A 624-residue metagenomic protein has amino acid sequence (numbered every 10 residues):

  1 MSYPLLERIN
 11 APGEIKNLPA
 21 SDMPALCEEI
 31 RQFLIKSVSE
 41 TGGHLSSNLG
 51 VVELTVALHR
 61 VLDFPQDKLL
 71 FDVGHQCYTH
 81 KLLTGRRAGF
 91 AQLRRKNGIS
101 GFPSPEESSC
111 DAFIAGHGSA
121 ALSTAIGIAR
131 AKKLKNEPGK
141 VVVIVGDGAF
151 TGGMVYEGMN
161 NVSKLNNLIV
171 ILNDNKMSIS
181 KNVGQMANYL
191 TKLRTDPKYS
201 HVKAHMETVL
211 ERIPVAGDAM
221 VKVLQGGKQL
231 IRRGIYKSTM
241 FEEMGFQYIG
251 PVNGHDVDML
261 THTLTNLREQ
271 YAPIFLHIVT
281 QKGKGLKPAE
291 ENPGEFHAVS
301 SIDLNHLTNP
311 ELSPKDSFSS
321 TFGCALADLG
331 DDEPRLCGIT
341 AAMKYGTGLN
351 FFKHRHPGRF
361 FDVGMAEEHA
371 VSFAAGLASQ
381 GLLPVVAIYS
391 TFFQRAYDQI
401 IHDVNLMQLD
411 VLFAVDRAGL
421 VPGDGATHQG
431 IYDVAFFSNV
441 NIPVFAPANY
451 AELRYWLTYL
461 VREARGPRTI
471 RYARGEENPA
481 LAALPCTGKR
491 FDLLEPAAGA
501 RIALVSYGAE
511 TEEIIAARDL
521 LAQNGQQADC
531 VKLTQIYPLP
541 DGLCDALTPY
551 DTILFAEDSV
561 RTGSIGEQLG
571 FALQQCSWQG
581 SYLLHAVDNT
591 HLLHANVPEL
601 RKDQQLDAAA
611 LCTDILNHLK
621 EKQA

Functional and structural regions predicted by a protein language model:
S2-L83, E242, F246-Y248, N253-V257 (+1 more regions): N-terminal amphipathic, basic-rich helices that act as targeting or association modules
S39-E40, V51-R60, T124-A129, G152-S163 (+4 more regions): Short alpha-helical segments and helix-capping/turn motifs at coil-helix boundaries
H44-L165, R335-L336, T340-A341, L349-N350: Cofactor-binding active-site loop characterized by glycine-rich and histidine/acidic residues
Q92-T124, L134-P138, K164-E295, P310-A325 (+9 more regions): Thiamine diphosphate
V141, V145-G158, G348, F360 (+3 more regions): Extended, hydrophobic alpha-helical segments in both membrane/secreted and soluble proteins
H297-H306: Surface-exposed loop/turn segments flanking beta-strands in extracellular/periplasmic regions
